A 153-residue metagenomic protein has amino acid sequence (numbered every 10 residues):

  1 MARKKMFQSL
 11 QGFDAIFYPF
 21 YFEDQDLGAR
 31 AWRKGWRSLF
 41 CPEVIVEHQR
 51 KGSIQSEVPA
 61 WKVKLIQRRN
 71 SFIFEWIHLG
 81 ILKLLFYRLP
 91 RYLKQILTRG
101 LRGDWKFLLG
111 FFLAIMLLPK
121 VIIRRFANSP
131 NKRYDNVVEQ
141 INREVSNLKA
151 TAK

Functional and structural regions predicted by a protein language model:
M1-G12, I16-E47: A short, conserved alpha-helix in the catalytic core of glycosyltransferases
S9, F20-Y21, K64, L82 (+1 more regions): Aromatic-acidic/polar surface patches that form glycan- and anion
Q25-D26, L65-R69, I73, W105 (+1 more regions): A structural signal for well-ordered alpha-helical segments within the folded catalytic domains of diverse enzymes
R37-L39, S56, A60-R68, A150-A152: Membrane-proximal envelope and lipid/glycan-remodeling enzymes
S38-K51, P59-A60, Y87: Catalytic beta-strand/loop signature of glycosyltransferases that borders the donor
Q55-S56, I73: Cytosolic juxtamembrane regions of integral membrane proteins
K64-Y87: Compositionally biased, charge-rich terminal segments
I81-K153: Non-catalytic, C-terminal membrane-associated alpha-helical segments of glycosyltransferases
